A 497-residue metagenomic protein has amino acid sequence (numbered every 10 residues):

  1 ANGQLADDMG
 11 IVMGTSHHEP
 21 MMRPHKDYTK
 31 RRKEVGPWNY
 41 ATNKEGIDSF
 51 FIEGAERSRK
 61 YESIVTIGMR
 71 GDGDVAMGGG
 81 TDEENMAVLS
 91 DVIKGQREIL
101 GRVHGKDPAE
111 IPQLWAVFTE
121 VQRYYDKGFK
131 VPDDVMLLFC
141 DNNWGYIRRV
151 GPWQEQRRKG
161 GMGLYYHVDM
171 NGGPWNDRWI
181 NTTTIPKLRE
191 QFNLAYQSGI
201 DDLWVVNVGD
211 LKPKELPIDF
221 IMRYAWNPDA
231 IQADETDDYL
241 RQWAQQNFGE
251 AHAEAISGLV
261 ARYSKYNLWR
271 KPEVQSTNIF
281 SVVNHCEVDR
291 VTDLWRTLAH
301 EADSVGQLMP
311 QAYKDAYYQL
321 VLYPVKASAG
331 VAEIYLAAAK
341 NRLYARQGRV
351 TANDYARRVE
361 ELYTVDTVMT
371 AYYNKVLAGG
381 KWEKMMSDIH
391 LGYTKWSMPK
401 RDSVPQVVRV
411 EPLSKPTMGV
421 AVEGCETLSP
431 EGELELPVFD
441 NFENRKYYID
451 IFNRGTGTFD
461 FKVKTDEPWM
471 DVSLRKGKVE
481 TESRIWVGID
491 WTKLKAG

Functional and structural regions predicted by a protein language model:
A1, F139-G145, P152-Y313: Structured mid-domain segments that build the active-site/substrate or prosthetic-cofactor binding neighborhood
A1, K30-D48, R70-S90, G172-P186 (+3 more regions): The substrate-binding groove and active-site-proximal loops of carbohydrate-active enzymes, especially glycoside
N2-D8, Y40-K159, T292-A316, S328-V331: Gly/Pro-rich turn-and-neighbor structural signature
T15-I52, K159-H167, I185: Active-site-adjacent "subsite" loops/lids of carbohydrate-active enzymes
D238-W396: C-terminal non-catalytic alpha-helical accessory regions
Y393-R454: Beta-sheet-dominated interaction scaffolds and their linkers
N441-I449, T481-S483, T492-G497: Short, solvent-exposed loop/turn segments enriched in Ser/Thr/Gly
R454-W486: Surface-exposed binding patches on compact interaction domains or structured appendages
